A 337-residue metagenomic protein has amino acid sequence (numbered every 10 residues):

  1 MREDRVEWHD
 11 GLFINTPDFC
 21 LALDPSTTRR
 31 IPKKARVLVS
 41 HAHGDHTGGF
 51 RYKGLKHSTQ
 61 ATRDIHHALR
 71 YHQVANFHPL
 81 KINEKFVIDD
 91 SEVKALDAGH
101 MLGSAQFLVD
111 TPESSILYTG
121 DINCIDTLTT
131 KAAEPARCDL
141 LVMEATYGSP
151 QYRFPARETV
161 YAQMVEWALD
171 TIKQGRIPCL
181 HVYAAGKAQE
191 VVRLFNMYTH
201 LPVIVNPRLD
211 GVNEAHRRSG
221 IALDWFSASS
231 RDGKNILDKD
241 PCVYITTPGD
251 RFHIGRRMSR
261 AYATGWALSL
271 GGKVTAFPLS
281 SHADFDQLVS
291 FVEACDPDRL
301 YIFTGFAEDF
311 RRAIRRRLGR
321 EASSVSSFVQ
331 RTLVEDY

Functional and structural regions predicted by a protein language model:
M1, P135, S149-S227, I236 (+1 more regions): Binuclear metal-ion centers of metallo-dependent hydrolases, dominated by the metallo-beta-lactamase
R2-R36, G44-C179, G186, M197: His/Asp/Glu-rich metal-coordinating catalytic cores of metallo-dependent phosphodiesterases/hydrolases acting on
R5-F13, D18-T28, R218-C242, T246-F252: A short, well-structured beta->alpha microelement
W8-H9, L23-T28, H41-T47, A61-I65 (+5 more regions): Short, polar loop motifs at secondary-structure junctions
K33-H41, Y52-Q60, Y71-I82, D90-V93 (+5 more regions): Active-site regions of enzymes building and remodeling cell-envelope glycoconjugates
L38, Y118, L140-V142, C179-H181 (+3 more regions): Structural motif
T59, L80, T119, E144 (+4 more regions): Generic beta-sheet signal
F226-Y337: C-terminal regulatory/interaction regions
